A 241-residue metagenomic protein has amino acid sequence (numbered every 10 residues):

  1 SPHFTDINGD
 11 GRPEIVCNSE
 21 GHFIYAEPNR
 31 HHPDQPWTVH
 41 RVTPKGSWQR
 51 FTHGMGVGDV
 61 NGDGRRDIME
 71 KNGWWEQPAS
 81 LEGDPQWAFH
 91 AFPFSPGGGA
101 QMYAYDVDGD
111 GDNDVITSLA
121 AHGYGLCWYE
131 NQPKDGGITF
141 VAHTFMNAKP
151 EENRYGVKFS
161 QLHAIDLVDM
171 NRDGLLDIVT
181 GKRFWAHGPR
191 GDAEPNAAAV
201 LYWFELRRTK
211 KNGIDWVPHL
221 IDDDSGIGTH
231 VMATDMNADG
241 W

Functional and structural regions predicted by a protein language model:
S1-W241: Beta-propeller-forming repeat regions
